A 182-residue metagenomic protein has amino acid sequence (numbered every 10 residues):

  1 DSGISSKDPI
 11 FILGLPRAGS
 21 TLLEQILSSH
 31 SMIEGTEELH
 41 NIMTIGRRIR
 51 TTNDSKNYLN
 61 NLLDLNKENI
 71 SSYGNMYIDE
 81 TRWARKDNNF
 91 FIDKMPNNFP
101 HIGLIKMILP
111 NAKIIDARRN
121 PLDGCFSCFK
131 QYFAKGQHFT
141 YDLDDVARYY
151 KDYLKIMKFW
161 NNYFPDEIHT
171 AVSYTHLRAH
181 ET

Functional and structural regions predicted by a protein language model:
S2-I4: A short, basic/flexible loop-to-alpha-helix module at the beginning of a structural domain
S6-F90, K94-F99, G103-I105: Phosphate-binding active sites in nucleotide-utilizing proteins
L13-G14, F91-M95, I115-R118, T170-S173: Short beta-strand segments
P110-S127: Conserved phosphate-donor/acceptor-positioning beta-strand/loop module used by diverse small-molecule
D123-K151: A glycine- and Lys/Arg-enriched "phosphate-lid" helix/loop adjacent to the NTP-binding pocket of small-molecule kinases
I156-I168: A structural motif corresponding to the C-terminal end of an alpha-helix and its immediate exit/capping segment
T175-T182: Conserved small/polar residues in nucleotide/adenosyl-binding loops
